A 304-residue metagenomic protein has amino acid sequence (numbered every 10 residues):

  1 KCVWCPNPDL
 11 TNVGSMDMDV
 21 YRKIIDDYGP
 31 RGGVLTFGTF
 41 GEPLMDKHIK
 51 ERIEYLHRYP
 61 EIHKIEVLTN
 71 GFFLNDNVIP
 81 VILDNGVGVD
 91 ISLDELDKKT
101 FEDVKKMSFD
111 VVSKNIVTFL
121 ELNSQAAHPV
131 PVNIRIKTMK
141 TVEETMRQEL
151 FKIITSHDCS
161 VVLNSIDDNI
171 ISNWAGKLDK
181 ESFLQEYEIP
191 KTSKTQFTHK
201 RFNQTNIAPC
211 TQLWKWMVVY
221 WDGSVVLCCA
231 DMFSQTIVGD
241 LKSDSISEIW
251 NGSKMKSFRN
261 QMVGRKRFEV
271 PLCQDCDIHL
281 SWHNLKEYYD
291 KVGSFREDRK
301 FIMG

Functional and structural regions predicted by a protein language model:
K1-M18, C228-S234: Canonical Radical SAM [4Fe-4S] cluster-binding loop centered on the CxxxCxxC motif and its immediate flanking residues
L10, S15-D167: Radical SAM/AdoMet-radical enzyme domain recognition
M16-I24, Y289-R299: Short cysteine/histidine-rich metal-coordination sites, predominantly Zn2+-binding motifs
D27-F40, F258-R265, K300-G304: Short Fe-S-cluster ligation motifs
N115-V117, E121-V132, T155-A208, A230-H283: C-terminal accessory region of radical SAM enzymes
C210-L213: Short, small/polar residue-rich loop motifs at catalytic or cofactor-binding pockets
S224-V225: Hydrophobic "anchor" residues
